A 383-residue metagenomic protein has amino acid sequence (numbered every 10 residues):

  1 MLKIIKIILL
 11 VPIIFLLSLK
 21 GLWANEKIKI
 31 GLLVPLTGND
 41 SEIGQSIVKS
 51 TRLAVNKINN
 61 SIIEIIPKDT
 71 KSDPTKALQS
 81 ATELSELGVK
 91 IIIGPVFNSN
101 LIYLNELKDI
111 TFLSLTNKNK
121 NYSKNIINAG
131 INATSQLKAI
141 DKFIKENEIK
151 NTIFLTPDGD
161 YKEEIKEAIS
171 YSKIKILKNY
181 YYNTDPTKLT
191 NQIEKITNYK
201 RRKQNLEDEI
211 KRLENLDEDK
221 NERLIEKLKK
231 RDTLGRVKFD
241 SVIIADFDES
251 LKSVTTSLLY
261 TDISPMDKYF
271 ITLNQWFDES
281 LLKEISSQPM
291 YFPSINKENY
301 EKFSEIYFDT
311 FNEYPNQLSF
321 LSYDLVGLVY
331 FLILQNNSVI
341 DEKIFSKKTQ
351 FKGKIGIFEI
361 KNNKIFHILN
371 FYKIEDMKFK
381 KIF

Functional and structural regions predicted by a protein language model:
L2-L9, G21-F383: Extracytosolic ligand-binding ectodomains
I14-L22: C-terminal segment of classical bacterial N-terminal signal peptides
